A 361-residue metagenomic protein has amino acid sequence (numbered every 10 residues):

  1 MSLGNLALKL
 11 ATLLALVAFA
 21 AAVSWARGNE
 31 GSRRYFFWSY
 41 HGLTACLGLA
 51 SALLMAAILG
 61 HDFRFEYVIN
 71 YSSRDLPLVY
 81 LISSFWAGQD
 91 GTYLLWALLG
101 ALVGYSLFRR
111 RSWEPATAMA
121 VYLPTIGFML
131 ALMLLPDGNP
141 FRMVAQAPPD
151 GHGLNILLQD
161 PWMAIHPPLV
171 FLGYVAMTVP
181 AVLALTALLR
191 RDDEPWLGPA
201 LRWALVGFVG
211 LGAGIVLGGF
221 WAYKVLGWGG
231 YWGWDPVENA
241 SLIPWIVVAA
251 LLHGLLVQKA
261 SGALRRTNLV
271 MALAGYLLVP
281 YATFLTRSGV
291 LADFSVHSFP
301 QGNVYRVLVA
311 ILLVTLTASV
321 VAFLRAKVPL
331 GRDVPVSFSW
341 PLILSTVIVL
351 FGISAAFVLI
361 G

Functional and structural regions predicted by a protein language model:
M1-G361: Polytopic transmembrane helical bundles with strong interfacial aromatic enrichment
